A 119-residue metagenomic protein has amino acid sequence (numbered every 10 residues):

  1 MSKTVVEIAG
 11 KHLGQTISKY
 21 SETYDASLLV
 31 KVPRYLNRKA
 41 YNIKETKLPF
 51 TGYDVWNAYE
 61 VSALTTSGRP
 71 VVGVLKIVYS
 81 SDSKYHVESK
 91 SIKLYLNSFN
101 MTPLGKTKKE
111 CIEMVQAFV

Functional and structural regions predicted by a protein language model:
S2-V119: N-terminal intrinsically disordered, cationic/polar leader segments that include organellar targeting peptides
